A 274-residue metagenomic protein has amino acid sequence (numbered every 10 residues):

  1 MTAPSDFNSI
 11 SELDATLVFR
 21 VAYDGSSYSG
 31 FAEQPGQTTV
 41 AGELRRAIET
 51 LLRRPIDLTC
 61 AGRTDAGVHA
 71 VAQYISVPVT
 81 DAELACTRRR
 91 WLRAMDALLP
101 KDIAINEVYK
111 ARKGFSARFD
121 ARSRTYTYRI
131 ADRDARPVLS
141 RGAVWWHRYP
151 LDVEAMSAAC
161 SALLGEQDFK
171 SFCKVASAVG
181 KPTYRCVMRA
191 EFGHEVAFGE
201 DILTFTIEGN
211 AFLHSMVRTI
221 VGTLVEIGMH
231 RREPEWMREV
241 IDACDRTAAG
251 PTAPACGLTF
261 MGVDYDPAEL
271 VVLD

Functional and structural regions predicted by a protein language model:
T2-D274: Structured-RNA-binding interfaces characteristic of tRNA pseudouridine synthases
